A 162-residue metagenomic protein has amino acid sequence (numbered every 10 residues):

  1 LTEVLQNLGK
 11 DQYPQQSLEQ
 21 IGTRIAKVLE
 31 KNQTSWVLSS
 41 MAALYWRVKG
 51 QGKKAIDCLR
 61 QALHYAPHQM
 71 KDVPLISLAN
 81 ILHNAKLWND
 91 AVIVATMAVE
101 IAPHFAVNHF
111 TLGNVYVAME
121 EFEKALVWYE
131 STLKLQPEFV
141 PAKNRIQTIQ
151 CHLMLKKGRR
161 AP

Functional and structural regions predicted by a protein language model:
K27-V28, Q61-Y65, M97-A98, S131-T132: Canonical positions in the second alpha-helix
Q33, P67-Q69, P103, P137: Short coil turns that delineate tetratricopeptide repeat
W36-V37, M70-V73, A106-V107, V140-P141: Helix-start (N-cap) detector for alpha-helical repeat units in TPR-like alpha-solenoids, especially tetratricopeptide
L44-Y45, N80-I81, N114-V115, T148: Residue-level recognition of tetratricopeptide repeat
